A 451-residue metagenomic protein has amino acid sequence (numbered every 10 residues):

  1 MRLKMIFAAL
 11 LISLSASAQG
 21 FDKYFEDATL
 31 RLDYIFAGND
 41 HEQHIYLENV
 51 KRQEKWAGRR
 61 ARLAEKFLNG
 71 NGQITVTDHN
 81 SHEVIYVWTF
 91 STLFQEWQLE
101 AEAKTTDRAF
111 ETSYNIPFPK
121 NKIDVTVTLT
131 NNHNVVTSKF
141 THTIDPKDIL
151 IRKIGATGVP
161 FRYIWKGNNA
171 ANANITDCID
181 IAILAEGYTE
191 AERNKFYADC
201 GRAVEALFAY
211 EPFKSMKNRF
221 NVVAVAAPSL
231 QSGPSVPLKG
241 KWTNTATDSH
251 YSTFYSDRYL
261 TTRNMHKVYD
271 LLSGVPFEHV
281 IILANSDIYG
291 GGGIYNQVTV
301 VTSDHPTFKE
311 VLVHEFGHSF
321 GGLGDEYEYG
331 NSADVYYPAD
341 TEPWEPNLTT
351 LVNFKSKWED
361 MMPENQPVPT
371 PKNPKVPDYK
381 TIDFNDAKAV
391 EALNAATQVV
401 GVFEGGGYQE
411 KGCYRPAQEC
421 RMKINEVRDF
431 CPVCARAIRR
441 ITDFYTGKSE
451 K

Functional and structural regions predicted by a protein language model:
K4-L14: Sec-dependent N-terminal signal peptides
G20-F36, D40-E42, Y327-K451: Replace "(M1/M4/M9/M12/WLM)" with "(e.g., M1/M4/M8/M9/M12/M26/WLM)" and add "not limited to" to clarify scope
E26-R152: Beta-strand-enriched, solvent-exposed domains that form extended recognition/catalytic surfaces
I74, P306-E326: Active-site recognition of the HExxH zinc-binding catalytic motif
D148-E211, A224-P234: Fold-level signature of zinc-dependent metallopeptidase catalytic domains
G187-E190, P228-S232, S286-G290, P306-F308 (+2 more regions): Solvent-exposed loop/turn segments at secondary-structure junctions within structured extracellular/periplasmic domains
R193-F196, G291-E315: Short pre-active-site segment immediately N-terminal to the catalytic Zn-binding motif
R219-Y295: Active-site-proximal segments of metallohydrolase catalytic domains
